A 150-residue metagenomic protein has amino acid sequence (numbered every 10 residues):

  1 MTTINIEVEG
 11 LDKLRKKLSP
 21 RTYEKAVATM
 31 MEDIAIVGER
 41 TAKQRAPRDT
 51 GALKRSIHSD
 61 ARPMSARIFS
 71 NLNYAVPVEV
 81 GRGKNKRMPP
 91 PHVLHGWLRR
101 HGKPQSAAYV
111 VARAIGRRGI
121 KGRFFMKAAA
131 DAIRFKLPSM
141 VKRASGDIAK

Functional and structural regions predicted by a protein language model:
M1-K150: Short, Lys/Arg-rich flexible segments
